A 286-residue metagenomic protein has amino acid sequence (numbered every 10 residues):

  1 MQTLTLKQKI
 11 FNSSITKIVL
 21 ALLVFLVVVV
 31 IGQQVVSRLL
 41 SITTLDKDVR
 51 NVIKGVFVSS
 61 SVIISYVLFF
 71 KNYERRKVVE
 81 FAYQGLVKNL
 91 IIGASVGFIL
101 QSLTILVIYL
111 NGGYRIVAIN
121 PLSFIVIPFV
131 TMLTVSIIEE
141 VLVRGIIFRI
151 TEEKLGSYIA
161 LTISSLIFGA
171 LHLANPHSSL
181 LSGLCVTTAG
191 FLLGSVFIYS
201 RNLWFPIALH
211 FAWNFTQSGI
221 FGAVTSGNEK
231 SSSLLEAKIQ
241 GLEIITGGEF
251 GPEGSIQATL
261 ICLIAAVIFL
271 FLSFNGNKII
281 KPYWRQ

Functional and structural regions predicted by a protein language model:
M1-R75, S218-Q286: N-terminal, membrane-interfacial amphipathic/helix-forming hydrophobic leader that caps and precedes the first
Q2-K7, V36-G55, K71-V141, I146-E153 (+2 more regions): Juxtamembrane helix-loop-helix connectors linking adjacent transmembrane helices in multi-pass membrane enzymes
V19-L23, V52-I53, L90-S95, I125-V126 (+4 more regions): Hydrophobic alpha-helical transmembrane segments
K54-V58, S123, I167-F168, C185 (+1 more regions): Transmembrane alpha-helical core residues of multi-pass small-molecule transporters, especially secondary transporters
R75, K154-L155, H177, Y199-S200 (+1 more regions): Helix-loop interface residues and adjacent transmembrane-helix termini in multi-pass membrane transporters, primarily
Q101-S102, M132, S136, G156-L173 (+1 more regions): Small-polar-interrupted transmembrane alpha-helices in polytopic inner-membrane proteins
I138-I163, I167, S195-N202: Membrane-interface helix/loop boundary segments of multi-pass membrane proteins
S182-E243: Functionally important transmembrane alpha-helices
